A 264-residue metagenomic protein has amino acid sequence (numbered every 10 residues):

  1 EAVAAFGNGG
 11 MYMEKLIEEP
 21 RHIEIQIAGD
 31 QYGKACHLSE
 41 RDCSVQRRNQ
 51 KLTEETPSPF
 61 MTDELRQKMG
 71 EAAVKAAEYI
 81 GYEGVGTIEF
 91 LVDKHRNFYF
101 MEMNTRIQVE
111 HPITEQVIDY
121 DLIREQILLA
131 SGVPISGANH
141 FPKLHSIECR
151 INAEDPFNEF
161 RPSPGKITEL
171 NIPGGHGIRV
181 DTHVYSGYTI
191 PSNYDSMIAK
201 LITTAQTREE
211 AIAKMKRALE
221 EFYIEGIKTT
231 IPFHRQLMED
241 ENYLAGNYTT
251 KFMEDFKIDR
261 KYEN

Functional and structural regions predicted by a protein language model:
E1-N264: ATP-dependent carboxylate activation and anion-phosphoryl transfer catalytic cores that bind Mg-ATP to form
